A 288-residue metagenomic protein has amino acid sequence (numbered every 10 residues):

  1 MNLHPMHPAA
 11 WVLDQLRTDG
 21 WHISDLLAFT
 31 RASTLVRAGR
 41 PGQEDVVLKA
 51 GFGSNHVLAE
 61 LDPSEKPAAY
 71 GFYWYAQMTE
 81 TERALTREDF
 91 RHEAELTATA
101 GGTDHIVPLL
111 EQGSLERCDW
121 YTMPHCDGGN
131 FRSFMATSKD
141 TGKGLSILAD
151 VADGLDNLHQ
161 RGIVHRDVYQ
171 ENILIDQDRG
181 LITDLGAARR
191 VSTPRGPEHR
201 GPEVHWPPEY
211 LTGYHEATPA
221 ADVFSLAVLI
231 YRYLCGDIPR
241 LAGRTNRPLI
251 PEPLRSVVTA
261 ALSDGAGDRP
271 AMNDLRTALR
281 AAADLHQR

Functional and structural regions predicted by a protein language model:
R37-E88: ATP-binding glycine-rich loop module of kinase domains
P108-C118: Short beta-strand micro-motifs within the conserved protein kinase catalytic domain, predominantly in the N-lobe
E116-N130: Conserved short submotifs of the Hanks-type protein kinase catalytic core that shape the nucleotide-binding pocket
N130-D140: AlphaC helix of the protein kinase catalytic domain
I147-L148: Activation segment signature within eukaryotic-like protein kinase domains
H159-I175: Catalytic-loop of the protein kinase fold
G196-Y210: Conserved activation segment of eukaryotic-like protein kinases, specifically the C-terminal portion of the activation
D222: Conserved catalytic-loop aspartate of Hanks-type protein kinases
